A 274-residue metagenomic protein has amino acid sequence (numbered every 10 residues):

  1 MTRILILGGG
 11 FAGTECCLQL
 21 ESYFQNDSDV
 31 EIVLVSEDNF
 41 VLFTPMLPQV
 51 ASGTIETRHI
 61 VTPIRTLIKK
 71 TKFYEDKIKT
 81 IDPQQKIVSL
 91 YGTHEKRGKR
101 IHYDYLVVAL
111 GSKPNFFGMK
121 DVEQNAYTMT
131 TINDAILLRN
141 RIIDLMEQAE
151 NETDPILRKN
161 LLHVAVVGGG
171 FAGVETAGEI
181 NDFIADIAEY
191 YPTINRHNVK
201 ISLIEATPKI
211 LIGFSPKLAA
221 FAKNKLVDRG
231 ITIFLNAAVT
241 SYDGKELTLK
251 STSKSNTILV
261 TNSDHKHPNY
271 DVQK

Functional and structural regions predicted by a protein language model:
M1-E75, T80, V164, V174-F214: Beta1-alpha1 glycine-rich phosphate/pyrophosphate-binding loop at the start of Rossmann-like nucleotide-binding domains
L5-D27, P114-N115, T131-S202, K254-T257 (+2 more regions): Rossmann-like dinucleotide/flavin-binding elements
I6, I32, V107, D264-H265: Hydrophobic beta-strand scaffold positions of dinucleotide-using enzymes
C17, L90-G92, E147-A149, K245 (+1 more regions): Short gly/ser/thr-rich secondary-structure transition/capping motifs
S28, T93-G98, S253-N256: Short, solvent-exposed loop/turn segments that connect beta-strands within catalytic domains and beta-strand-rich
T71-A165, F183: FAD-binding core/adjacent interface of flavoenzyme oxidoreductases
F73-I87, D182-K274: A Rossmann-like FAD-binding core segment of flavoenzymes
